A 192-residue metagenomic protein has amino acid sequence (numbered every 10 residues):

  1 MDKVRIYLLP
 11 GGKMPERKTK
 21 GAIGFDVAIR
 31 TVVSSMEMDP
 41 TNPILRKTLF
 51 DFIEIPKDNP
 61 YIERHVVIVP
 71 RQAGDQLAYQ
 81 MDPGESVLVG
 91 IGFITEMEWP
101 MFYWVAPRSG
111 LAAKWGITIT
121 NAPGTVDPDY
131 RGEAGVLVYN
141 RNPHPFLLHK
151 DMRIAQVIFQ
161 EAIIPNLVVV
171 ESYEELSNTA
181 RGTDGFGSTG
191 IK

Functional and structural regions predicted by a protein language model:
M1-K192: DUTPase catalytic domain/fold
